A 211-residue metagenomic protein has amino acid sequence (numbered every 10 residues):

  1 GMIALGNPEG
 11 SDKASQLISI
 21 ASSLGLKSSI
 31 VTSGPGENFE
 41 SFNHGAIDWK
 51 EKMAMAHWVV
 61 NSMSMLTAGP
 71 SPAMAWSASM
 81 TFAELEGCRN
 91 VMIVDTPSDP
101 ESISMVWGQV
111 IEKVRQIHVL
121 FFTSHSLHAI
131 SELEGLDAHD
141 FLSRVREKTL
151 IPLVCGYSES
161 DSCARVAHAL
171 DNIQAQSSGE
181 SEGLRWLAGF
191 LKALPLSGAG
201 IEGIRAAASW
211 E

Functional and structural regions predicted by a protein language model:
G1-E180, L191-W210: Ribokinase/PfkB-type carbohydrate-kinase core domain
S181, R185: Enzymes that process phosphate groups on RNA ends and nucleotide/triphosphate substrates
W186-F190: Conserved hydrophobic/aromatic "anchor" residues that stabilize well-ordered secondary structure elements
